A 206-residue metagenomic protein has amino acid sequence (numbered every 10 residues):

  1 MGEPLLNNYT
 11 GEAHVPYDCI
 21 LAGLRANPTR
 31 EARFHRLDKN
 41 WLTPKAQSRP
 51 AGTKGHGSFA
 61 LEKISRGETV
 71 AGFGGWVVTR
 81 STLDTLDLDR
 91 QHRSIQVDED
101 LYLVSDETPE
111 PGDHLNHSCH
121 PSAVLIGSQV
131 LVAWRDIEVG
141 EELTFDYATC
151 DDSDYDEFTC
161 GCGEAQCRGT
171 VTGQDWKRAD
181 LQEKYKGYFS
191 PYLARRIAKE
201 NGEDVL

Functional and structural regions predicted by a protein language model:
G2-I20, H117-L206: C-terminal SET catalytic tail plus cysteine-rich post-SET Zn-binding segment of SAM-dependent SET-domain
L5, G11, Y17-I126: Catalytic cores of histone-lysine modification enzymes
